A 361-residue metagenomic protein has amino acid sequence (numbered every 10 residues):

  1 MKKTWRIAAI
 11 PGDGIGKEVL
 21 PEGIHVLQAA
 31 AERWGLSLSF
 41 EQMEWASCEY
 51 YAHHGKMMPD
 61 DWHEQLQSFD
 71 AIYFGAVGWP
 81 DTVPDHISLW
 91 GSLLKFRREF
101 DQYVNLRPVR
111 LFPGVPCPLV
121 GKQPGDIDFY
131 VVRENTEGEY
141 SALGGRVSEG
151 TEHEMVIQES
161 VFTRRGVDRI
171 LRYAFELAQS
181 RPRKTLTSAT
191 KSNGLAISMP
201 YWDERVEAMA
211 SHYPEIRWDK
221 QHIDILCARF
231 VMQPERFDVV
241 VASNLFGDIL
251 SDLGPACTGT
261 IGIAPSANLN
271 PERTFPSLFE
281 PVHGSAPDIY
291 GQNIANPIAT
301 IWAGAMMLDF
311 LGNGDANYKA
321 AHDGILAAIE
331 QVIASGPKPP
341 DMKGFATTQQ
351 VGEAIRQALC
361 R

Functional and structural regions predicted by a protein language model:
A8-H25, A30-A31, T151-D224, R236: Glycine-rich phosphate/diphosphate-binding loop of Rossmann-like nucleotide-binding domains
D13-G16, D70, V132, A174 (+5 more regions): Buried hydrophobic positions in well-ordered alpha/beta secondary-structure cores of metabolic enzymes
G23, L27, V206, T300-L308 (+1 more regions): Buried hydrophobic packing segments
G35-P59, F230: N-terminal beta-loop-helix "entrance" segment that forms/cooperates in small-molecule cofactor or anionic ligand
Y50-I157, L245: N-terminal glycine-rich phosphate/adenylate-binding segment common to multiple enzyme folds
Y51, V231-S335: Glycine-rich phosphate/nucleotide-binding loop
G114, Q221-A228: Short acidic loop-to-helix transition motifs that present clustered carboxylates
A142-S188, S192-A196, A316-A320, G324-R361: Glycine-rich phosphate/pyrophosphate-binding loop and the adjoining helix
